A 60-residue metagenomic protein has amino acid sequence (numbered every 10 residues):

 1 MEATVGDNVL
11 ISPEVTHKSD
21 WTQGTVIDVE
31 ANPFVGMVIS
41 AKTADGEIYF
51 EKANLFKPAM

Functional and structural regions predicted by a protein language model:
V5-A59: Basic/aromatic-rich interaction segments and small domains that mediate binding to polyanionic partners
